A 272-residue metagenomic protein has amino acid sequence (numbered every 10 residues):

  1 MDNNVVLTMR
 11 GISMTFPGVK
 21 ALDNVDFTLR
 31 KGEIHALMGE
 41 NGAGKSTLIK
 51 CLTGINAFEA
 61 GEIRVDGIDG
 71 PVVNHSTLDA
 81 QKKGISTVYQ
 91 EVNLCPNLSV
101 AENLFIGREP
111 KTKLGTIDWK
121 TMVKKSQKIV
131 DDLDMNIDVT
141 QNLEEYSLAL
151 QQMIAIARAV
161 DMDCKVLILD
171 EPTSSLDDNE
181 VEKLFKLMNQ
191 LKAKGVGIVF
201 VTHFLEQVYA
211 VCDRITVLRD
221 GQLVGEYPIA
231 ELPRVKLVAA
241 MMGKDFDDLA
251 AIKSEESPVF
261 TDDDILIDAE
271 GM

Functional and structural regions predicted by a protein language model:
D2-M272: Glycine-rich phosphate-binding loops of nucleotide-dependent enzymes
